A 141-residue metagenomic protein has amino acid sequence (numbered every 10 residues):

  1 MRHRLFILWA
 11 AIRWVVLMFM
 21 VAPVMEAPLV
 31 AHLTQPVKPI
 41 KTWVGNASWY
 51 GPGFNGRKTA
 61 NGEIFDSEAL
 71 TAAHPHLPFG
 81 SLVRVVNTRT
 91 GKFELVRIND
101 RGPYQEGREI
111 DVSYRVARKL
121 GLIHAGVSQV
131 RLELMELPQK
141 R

Functional and structural regions predicted by a protein language model:
R2-R141: Secreted/periplasmic proteins
